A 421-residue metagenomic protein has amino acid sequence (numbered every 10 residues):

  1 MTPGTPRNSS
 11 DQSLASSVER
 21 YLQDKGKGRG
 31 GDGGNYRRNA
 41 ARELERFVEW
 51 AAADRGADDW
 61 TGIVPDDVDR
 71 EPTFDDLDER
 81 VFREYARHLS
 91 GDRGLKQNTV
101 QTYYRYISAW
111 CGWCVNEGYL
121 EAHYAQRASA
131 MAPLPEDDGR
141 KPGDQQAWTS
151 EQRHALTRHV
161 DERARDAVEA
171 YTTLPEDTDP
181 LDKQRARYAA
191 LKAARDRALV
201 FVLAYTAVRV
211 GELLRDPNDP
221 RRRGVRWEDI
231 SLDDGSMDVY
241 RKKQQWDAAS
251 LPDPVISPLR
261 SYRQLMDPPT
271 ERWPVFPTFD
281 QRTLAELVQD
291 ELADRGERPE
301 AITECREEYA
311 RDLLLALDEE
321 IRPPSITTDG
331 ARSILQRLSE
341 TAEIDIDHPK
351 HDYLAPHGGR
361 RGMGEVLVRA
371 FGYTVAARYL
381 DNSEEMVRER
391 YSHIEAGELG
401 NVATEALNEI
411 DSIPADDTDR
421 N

Functional and structural regions predicted by a protein language model:
G4, P65-V68, L120-T178, I394: Flexible interdomain linker/hinge and immediately adjacent N-terminus of the catalytic tyrosine-recombinase domain
E19-N35, R42-D144, A186-Y188: N-terminal core-binding DNA-recognition domain of tyrosine recombinases/integrases
I107, L199-V200, A207-D216, R222 (+1 more regions): Alpha-helix N-cap/helix-start motif at helix boundaries, enriched for small hydrophobics
A132, E405-N421: C-terminal secondary-structure termini that scaffold catalytic or DNA-interacting sites
A155-V210, T270: Basic, Lys/Arg- and aromatic-enriched nucleic-acid-binding interface segment
R215-Y309: Conserved tyrosine-mediated DNA breakage-rejoining catalytic core shared by Y-recombinases
R298-R378, E385: Short, basic (Lys/Arg/His-rich) helix/loop patches that form interaction surfaces in the mid-to-C-terminal regions
L380-E405: Catalytic-site neighborhood detector that most strongly recognizes the C-terminal catalytic loop/helix of tyrosine
